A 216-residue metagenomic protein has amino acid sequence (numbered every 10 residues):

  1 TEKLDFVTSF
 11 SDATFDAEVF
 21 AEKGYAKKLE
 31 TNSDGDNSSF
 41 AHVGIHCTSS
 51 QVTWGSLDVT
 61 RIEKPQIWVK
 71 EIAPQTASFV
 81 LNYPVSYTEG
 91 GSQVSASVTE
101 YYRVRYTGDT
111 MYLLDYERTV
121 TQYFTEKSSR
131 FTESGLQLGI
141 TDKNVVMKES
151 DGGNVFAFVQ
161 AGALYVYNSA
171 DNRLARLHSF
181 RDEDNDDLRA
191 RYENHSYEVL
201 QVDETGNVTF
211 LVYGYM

Functional and structural regions predicted by a protein language model:
T1, C47-S92, H195-E204: Surface-exposed, charged secondary-structure patches
T1, S92-V145, R173: Short beta-strand edge/turn micro-motifs at domain boundaries
T1-S56, S134-R173, S179-D182, A190-H195 (+1 more regions): Core segments of small alpha/beta cavity-forming domains
T14, V80, G90-G91, R103 (+2 more regions): Secretory-pathway ectodomains
F15, Y83-Y87, Y106-G108: Beta-strand elements of well-folded, non-transmembrane domains
V59-R61, V80-S95, K127-V146, D186-N194: Short linear interaction motifs
W68-V69, Y101-R103, V146, V155-F156: Short, surface-exposed charged micro-motifs
P74-S78, T110, V155, N207: A generic structural signal for beta-strand entry/edge sites
